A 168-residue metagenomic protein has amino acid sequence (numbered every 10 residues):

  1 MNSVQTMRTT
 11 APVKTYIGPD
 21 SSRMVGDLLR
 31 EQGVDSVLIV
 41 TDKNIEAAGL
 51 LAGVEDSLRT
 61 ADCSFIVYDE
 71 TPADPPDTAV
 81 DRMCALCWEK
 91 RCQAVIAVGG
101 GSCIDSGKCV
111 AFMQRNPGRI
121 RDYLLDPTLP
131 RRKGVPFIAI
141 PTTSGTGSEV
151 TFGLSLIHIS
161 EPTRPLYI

Functional and structural regions predicted by a protein language model:
M1-Q32: N-terminal amphipathic/basic leader segments beginning at the initiator methionine
D20-D62: Small-residue-rich anion-binding loops in enzyme active sites
L38, A94-I96, I138: Conserved beta-strand elements of the Class I
E46-G118: N-terminal small/polar loop signature for handling phosphorylated ligands or for N-terminal nucleophile
I104-S106, R131-R132, G145-V150: Short, well-ordered, mixed-charge alpha-helical segments that flank or form enzyme active sites
P117-T142: Short, acidic/small-residue loops that bind anionic groups at enzyme active sites
I157-I168: Single conserved hydrophobic/aromatic residue that forms the stacking wall/gate of nucleotide- or nucleobase-binding
